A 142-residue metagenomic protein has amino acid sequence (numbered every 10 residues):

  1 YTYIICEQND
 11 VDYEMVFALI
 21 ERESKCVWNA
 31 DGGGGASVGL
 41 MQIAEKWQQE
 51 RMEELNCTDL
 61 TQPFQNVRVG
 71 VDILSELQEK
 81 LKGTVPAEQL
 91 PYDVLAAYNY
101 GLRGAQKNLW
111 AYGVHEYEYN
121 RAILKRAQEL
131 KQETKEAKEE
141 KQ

Functional and structural regions predicted by a protein language model:
Y1-Q142: Catalytic glycan-binding domains that act on GlcNAc-containing polysaccharides
